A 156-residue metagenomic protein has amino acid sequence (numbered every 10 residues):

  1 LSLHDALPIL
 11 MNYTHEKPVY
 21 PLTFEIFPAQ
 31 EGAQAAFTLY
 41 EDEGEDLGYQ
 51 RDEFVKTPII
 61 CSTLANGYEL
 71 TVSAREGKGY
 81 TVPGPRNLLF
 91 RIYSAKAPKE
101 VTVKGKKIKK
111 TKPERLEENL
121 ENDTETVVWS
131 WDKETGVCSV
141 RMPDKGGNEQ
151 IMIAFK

Functional and structural regions predicted by a protein language model:
L1, A6-K99, V103-K106, T111 (+2 more regions): Catalytic core of carbohydrate-active enzymes
V55-T57, L88-F90, N119-E121, T126 (+1 more regions): Generic alpha-helical propensity signal that fires on short helical segments and nearby coil/disordered stretches
K106-G146: Extracellular/luminal ectodomains and secreted, surface-exposed scaffolds of diverse proteins
G147-K156: Low-complexity, intrinsically disordered segments enriched in Ser/Thr together with acidic residues
